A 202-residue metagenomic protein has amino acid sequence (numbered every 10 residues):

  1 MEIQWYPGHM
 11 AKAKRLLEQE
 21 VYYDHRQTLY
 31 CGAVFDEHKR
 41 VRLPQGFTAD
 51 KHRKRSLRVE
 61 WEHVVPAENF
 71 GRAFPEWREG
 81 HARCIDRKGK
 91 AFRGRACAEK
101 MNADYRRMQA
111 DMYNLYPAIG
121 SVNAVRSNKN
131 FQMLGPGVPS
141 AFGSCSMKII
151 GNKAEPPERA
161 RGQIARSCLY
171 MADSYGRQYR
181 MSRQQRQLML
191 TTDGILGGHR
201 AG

Functional and structural regions predicted by a protein language model:
M1-L57, M189: Aromatic-lined ligand-binding clefts that engage carbohydrates, nucleic acids, or primary amines
H52-G202: Domain-level detector of nuclease and nuclease-like folds in predominantly extracellular/periplasmic contexts
